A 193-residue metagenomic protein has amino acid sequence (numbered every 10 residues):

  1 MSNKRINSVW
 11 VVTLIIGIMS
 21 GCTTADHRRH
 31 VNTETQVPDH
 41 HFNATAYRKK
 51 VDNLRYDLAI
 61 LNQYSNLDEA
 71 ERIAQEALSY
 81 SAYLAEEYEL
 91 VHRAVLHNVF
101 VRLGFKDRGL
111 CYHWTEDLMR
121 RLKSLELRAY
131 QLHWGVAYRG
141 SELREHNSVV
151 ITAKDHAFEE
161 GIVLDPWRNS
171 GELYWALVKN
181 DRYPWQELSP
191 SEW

Functional and structural regions predicted by a protein language model:
S2-V11: Bacterial N-terminal signal peptides that target proteins for export
V11-I18: Bacterial N-terminal signal peptides
S20-H40: Bacterial Sec signal peptide processing site at the extreme N-terminus
N53-V99: Secondary-structure boundary elements
Q63-A70, A74, G104-T115, E142: Solvent-exposed, acidic/flexible segments
V91, N98-H133: Mid-length scaffold segments of soluble, non-membrane domains
S141-N147: A short, glycine/Asx- and small/polar-enriched loop/turn that sits immediately N-terminal to a beta-strand
A153-W193: A recognition module on extended beta-rich or small alphabeta surfaces enriched in W/G with H and D/E
